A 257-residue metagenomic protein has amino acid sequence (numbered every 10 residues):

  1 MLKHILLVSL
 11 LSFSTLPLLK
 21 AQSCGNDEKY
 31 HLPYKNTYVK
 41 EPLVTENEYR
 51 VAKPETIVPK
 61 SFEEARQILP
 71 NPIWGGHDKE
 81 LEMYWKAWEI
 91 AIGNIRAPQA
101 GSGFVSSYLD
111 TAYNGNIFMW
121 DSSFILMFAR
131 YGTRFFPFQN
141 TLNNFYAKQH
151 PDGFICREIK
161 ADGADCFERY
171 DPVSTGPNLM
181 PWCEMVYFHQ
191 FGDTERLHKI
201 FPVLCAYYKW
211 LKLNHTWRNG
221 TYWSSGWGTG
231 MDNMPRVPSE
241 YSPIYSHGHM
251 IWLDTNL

Functional and structural regions predicted by a protein language model:
M1-Q22: Bacterial Sec-dependent N-terminal signal peptides
Q22-I117, N140: Low-complexity, Ser/Thr/Pro/Gly-enriched N-terminal "stalk/linker" regions
N26-P54, T111, D152-L179, K212-L257: The feature captures the catalytic groove of carbohydrate-active enzymes
I68-E89, G132, F145, H150-F154 (+1 more regions): Active-site acid/base region of carbohydrate-active enzymes
W85, S123, F136-Q139, N143 (+4 more regions): A structural signal for well-ordered alpha-helical segments within the folded catalytic domains of diverse enzymes
G115-Q149: Alpha-helical support elements that line or immediately flank enzyme active sites and cofactor-binding pockets
M119-W120, F124, G163-D171, F188-H198: The substrate-binding groove and active-site-proximal loops of carbohydrate-active enzymes, especially glycoside
M127-Y131, W182-H189: Short glycine/serine- and small hydrophobic-enriched flexible loop segments
